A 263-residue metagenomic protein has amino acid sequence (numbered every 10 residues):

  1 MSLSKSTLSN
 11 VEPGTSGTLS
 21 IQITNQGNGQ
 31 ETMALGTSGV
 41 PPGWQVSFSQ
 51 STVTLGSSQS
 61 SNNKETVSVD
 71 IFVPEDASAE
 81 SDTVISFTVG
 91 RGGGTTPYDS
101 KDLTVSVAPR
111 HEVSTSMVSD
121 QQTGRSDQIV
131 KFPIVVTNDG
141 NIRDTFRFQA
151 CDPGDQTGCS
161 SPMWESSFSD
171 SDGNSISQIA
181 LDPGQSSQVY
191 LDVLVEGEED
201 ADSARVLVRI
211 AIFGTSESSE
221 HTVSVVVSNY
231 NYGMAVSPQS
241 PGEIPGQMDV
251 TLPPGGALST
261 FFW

Functional and structural regions predicted by a protein language model:
M1-W263: Long beta-sheet-rich domains in secretory-pathway and surface-associated proteins
